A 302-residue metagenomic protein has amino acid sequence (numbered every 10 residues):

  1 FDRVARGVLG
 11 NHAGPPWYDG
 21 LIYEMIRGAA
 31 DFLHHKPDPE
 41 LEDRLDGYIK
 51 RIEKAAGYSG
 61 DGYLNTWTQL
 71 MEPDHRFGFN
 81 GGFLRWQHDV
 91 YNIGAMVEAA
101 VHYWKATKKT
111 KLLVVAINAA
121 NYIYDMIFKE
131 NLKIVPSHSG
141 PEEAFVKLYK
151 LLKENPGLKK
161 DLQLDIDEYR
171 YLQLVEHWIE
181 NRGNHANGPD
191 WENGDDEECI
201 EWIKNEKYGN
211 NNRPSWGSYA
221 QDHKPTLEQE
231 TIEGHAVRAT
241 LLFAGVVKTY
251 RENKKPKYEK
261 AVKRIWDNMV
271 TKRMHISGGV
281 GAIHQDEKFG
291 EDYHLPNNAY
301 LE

Functional and structural regions predicted by a protein language model:
F1-E302: Glycan-recognition and catalytic cores of secretory/periplasmic carbohydrate-active enzymes
